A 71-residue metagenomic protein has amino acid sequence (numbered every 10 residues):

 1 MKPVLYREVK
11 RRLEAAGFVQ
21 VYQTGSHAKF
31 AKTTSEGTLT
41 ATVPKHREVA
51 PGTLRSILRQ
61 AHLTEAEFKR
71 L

Functional and structural regions predicted by a protein language model:
M1-Q23, H27-L71: Basic nucleic-acid-binding interfaces
